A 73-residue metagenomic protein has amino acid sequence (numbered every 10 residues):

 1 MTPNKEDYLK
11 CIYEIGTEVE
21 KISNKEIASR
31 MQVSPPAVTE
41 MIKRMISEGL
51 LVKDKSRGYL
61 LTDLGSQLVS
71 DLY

Functional and structural regions predicted by a protein language model:
T2-V33: N-terminal helix-turn-helix DNA-binding core of bacterial DNA-binding proteins
P36: Key DNA-contact positions within bacterial/archaeal DNA-binding proteins
I42-K43: Short, hydrophobic-biased segments on the C-terminal half of alpha helices that form "recognition helices"
I46-S56: A short, conserved structural fragment
R57-Y73: Basic, amphipathic "hinge/linker" alpha-helix immediately C-terminal to the N-terminal HTH DNA-binding motif
